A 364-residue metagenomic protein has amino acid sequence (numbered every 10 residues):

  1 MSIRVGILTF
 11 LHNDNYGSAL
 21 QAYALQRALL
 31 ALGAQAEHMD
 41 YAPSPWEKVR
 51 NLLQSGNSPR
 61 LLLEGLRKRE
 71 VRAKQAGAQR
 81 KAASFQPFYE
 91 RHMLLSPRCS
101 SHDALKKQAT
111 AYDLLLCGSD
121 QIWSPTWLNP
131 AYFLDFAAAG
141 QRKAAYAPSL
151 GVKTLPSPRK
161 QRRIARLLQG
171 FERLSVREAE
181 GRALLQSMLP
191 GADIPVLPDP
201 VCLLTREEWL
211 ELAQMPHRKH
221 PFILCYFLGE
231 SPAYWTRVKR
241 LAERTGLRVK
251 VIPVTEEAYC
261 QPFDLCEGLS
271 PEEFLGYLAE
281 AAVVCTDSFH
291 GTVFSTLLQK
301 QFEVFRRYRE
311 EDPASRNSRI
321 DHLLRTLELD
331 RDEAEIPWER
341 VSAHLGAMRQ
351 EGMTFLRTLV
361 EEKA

Functional and structural regions predicted by a protein language model:
M1-A364: Active-site anion-handling motifs in enzyme catalytic cores
